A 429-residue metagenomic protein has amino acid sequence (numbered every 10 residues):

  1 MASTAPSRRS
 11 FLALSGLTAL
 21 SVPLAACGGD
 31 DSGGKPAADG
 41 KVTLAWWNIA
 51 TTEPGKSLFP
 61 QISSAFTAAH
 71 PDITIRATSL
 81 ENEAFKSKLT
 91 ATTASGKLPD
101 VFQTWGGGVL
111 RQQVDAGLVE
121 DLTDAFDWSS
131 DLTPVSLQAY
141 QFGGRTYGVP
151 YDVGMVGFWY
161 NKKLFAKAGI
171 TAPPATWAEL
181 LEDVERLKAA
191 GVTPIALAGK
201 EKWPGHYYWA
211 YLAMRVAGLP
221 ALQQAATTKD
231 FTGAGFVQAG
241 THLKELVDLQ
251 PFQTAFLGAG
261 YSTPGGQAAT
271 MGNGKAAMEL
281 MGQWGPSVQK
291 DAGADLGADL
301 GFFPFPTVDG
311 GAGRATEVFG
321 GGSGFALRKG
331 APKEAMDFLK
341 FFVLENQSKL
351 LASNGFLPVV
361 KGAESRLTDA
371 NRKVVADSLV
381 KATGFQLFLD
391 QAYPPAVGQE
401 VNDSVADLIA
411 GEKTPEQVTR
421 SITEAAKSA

Functional and structural regions predicted by a protein language model:
A2-R111, Y261, A294, A312 (+4 more regions): Conserved N-terminal structural module of periplasmic/extracytoplasmic solute-binding proteins
S3, A166-K167, K188, K349 (+2 more regions): Conserved C-terminal helix/tail region of periplasmic/extracytoplasmic solute-binding proteins
S64, A68-A69, A168, P251-F252 (+1 more regions): Extracytoplasmic/periplasmic substrate-recognition and gating elements
K86-L98, A116, L164-F165, E182-A190 (+4 more regions): Short helices/loops that flank or line small-molecule/ion binding pockets
W105-V156, L181: Hinge/lid segment of periplasmic solute-binding proteins
D121-P134, G199-K202, V216-Q238, D291-D295 (+3 more regions): Short, solvent-exposed loop/beta-turn-alpha elements that line the ligand-binding surface or hinge of extracytoplasmic
Y147-Y151, V156, L181-T232: Extracytoplasmic/periplasmic solute-binding protein
V184, T227-A259: Glycine-centered hinge/linker elements that transmit conformational signals in sensory and ligand-binding systems
